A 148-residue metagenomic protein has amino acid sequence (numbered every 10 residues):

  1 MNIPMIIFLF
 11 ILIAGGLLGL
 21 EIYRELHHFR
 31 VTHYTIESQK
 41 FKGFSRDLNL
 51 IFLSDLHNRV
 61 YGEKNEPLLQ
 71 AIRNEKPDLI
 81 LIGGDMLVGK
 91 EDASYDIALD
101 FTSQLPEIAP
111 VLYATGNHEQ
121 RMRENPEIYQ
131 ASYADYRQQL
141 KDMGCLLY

Functional and structural regions predicted by a protein language model:
M1-F44: N-terminal membrane-anchoring alpha-helices
V31, L147-Y148: Short beta-strand-initiation
F44-L146: Membrane-embedded segments
